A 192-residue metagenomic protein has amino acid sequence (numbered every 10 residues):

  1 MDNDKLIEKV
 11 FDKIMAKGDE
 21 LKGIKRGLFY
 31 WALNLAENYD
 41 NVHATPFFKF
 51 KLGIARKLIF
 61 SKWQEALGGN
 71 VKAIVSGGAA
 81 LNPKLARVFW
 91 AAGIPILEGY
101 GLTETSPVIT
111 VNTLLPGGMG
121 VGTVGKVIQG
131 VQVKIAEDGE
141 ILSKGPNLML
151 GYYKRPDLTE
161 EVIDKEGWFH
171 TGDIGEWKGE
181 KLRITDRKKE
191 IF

Functional and structural regions predicted by a protein language model:
M1-D2, L6-M119: Gly/Ser/Thr-rich phosphate-binding loop
A66-L67, G125-V127: Solvent-exposed alpha-helices and their adjacent loops that cap or buttress functional pockets in soluble metabolic
N70, G93-I96, G117, V121 (+4 more regions): Alpha-helical hydrophobic/aromatic positions enriched in membrane-embedded helices and signal peptides
V127-F192: Conserved ATP-binding/catalytic segment of the ANL
